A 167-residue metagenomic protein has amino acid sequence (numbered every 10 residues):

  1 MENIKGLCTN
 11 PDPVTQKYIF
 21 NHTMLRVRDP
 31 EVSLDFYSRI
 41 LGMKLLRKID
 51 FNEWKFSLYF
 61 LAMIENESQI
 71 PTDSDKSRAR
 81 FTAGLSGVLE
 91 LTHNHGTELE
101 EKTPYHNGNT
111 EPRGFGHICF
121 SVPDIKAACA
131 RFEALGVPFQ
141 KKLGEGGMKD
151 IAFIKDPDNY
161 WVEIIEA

Functional and structural regions predicted by a protein language model:
E2-F20, K44-F120, C129-K155, A167: Vicinal oxygen chelate
M24-P30, N52, P123: Conserved beta-strand-loop-alpha-helix junction that forms the acyl-donor binding cleft
R28-K44: Amphipathic alpha-helical segments
E31-V32, K126-A127, K149: Short alpha-helical
S33-S38, L61, F132, N159: Conserved active-site tyrosine of GNAT-family acetyltransferases
W161-I164: Short glycine-/small-residue motifs
